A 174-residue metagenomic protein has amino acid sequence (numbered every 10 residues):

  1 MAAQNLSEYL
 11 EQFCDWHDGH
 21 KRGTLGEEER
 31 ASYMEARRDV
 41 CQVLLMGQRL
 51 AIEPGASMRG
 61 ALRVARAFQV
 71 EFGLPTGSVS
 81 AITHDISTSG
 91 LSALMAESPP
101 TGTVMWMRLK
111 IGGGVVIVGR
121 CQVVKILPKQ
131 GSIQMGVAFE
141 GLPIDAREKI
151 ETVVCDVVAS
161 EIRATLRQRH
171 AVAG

Functional and structural regions predicted by a protein language model:
M1-I86, E151, C155-G174: N-terminal helix initiation/capping motif
R63-T101, W106-R108, Q134-G136: Short strand-loop-strand
A65, P99, Q134-V154: Short solvent-exposed strand/turn elements
G73, I86, V124-I126, L142: Residue-level recognition of beta-strand microenvironments
A81-I82, V118-I126: Short beta-strand-centered aromatic/proline hotspots
K110-V115: Short, charged beta-turn/beta-strand-edge "cap" motif at the junction between a beta-strand and an adjacent loop
Q130-G131: Short acidic/glycine-enriched loop/turn segments that link adjacent beta-strands
